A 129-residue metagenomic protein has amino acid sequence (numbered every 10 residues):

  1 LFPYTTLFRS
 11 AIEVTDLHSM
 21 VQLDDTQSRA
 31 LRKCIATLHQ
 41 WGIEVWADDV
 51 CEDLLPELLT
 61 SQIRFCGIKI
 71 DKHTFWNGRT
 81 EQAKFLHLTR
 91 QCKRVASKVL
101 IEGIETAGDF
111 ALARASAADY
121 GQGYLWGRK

Functional and structural regions predicted by a protein language model:
F2-L7: Short, small-residue-biased leader/transition segments that mark boundaries at the very start of proteins
F8-R9, D25-Q27, K33-C34: Catalytic cores of phosphodiester-bond hydrolases, prominently lipid phosphodiesterases
F8-R9, Q40-G42, I63-F65, A96: A general structural motif
T15-D24, D48-K129: EAL-family c-di-GMP phosphodiesterase catalytic domain
R29-W41, H87-Q91: Catalytic-core regions built around general acid/base machinery
V45: Glycine-centered flexible beta-alpha turn that most often forms the glycine-rich phosphate-binding loop
